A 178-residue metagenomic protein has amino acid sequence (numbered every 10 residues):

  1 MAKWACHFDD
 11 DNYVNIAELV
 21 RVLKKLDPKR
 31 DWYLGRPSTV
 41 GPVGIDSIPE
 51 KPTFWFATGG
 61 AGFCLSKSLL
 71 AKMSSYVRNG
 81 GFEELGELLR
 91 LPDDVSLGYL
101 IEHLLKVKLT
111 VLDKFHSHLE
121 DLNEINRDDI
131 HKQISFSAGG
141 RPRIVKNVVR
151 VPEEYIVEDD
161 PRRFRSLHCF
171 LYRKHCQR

Functional and structural regions predicted by a protein language model:
M1-R178: Secretory-pathway lumenal glyco-enzymes, predominantly type II signal-anchor Golgi glycosyltransferases
